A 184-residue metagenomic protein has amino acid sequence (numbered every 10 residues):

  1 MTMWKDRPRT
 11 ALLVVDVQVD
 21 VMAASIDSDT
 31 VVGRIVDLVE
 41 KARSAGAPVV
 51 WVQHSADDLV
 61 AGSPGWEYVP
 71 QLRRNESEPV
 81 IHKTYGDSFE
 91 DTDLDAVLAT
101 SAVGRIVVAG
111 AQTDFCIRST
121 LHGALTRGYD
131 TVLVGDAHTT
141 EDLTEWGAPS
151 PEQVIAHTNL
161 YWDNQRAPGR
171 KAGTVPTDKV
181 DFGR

Functional and structural regions predicted by a protein language model:
M1-A11, G33, D37-A45, D57-R184: Active-site-adjacent betaalpha module
L12-V17: N-terminal nucleotide-binding beta1-loop-alpha1 segment
Q18-A23: Short acidic, Gly/Ser-rich segments with clustered Asp/Glu that frequently serve as metal-coordination loops in enzyme
I26-D27: Conserved GNAT-fold acetyl-CoA-binding loop/helix
